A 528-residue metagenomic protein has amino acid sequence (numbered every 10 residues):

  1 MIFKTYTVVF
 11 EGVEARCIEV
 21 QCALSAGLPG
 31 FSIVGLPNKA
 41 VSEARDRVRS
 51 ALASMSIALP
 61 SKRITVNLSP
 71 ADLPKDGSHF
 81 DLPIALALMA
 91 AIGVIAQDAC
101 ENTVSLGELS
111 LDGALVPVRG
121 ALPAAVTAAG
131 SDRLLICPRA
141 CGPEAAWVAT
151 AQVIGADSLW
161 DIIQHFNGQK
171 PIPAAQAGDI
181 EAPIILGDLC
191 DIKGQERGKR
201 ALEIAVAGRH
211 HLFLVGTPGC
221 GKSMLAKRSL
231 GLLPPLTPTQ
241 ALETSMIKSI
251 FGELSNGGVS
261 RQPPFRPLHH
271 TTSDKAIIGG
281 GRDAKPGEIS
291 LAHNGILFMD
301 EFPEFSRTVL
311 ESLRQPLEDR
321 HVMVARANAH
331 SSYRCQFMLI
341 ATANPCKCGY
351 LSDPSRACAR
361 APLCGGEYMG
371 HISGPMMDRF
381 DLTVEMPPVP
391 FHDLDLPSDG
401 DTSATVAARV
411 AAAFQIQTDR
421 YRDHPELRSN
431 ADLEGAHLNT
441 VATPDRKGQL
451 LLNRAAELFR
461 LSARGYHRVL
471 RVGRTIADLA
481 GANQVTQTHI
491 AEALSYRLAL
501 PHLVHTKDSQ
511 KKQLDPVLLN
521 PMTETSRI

Functional and structural regions predicted by a protein language model:
M1-F213, C220, A325, Y466 (+1 more regions): Peripheral, non-AAA+ core regions of ATP-driven protein-machinery
S25, S56-L59, A96-D98, A128-G130 (+9 more regions): Conserved catalytic network of the ASCE P-loop NTPase/AAA+ motor domain
V34, A40-R45, P60, N67-G77 (+3 more regions): Basic, amphipathic alpha-helical bundle interface domains used for macromolecular binding and assembly
D112, G221, M299-S306, G349: Catalytic P-loop NTPase motifs of RecA-like helicase/translocase cores
E203, G258-V259, P264, D274-L297 (+1 more regions): Conserved alpha-helical scaffold flanking the Walker A/P-loop in AAA+ ATPase domains
L214-E253: Walker A/P-loop
Q240-S273, G280-G281, P387, R428-A436 (+2 more regions): Conserved inter-motif catalytic segment of the P-loop NTP-binding fold
N294, D300-E301, S312: Walker B catalytic acidic pair
